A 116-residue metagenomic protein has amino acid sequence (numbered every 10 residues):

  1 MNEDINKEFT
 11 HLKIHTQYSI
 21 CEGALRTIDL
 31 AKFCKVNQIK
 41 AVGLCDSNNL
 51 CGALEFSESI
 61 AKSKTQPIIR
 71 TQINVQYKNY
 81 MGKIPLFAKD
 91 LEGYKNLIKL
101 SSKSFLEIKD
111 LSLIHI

Functional and structural regions predicted by a protein language model:
M1-I114: Phosphodiester-processing cores and adjacent nucleic acid-binding clamps
